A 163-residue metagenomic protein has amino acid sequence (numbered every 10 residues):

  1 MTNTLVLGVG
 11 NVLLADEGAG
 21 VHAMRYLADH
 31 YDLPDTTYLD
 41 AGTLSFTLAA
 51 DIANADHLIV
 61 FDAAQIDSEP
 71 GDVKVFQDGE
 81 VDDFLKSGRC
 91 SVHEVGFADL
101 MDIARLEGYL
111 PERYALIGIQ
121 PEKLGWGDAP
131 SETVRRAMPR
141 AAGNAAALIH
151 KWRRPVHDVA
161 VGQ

Functional and structural regions predicted by a protein language model:
M1-E112, L116-I119, D128-P139, N144-Q163: N-terminal catalytic or cofactor-binding beta/alpha core of small enzyme domains
E122: Short "lid" loop at the C-terminus of a central beta-strand within the Rossmann-like core of SAM-dependent
